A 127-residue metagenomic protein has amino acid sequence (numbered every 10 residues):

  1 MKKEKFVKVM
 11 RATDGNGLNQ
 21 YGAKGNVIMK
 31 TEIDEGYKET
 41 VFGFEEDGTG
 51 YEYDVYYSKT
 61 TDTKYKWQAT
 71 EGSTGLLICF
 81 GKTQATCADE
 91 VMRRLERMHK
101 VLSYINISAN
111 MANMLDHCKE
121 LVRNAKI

Functional and structural regions predicted by a protein language model:
M1-E46: Negatively charged, low-complexity tracts enriched in Asp/Glu with abundant Ser/Thr
K30, E52-T60: Short amphipathic beta-strand and strand-loop transition segments with alternating hydrophobic
T40, K100-V101, M114-L115: Non-catalytic tandem-repeat scaffold regions and their flanking low-complexity/translocation tails
S58-G75: Short aromatic-glycine-(Arg/Gly/Cys) micro-motifs in beta-strand/loop hairpins
G72-T86: A short, exposed loop/beta-hairpin motif centered on an aromatic-Gly-Thr core
K82-K100: A short, charged, amphipathic alpha-helix used as a generic interaction element across diverse proteins
Y104-I127: Short, mixed-charge low-complexity intrinsically disordered segments
